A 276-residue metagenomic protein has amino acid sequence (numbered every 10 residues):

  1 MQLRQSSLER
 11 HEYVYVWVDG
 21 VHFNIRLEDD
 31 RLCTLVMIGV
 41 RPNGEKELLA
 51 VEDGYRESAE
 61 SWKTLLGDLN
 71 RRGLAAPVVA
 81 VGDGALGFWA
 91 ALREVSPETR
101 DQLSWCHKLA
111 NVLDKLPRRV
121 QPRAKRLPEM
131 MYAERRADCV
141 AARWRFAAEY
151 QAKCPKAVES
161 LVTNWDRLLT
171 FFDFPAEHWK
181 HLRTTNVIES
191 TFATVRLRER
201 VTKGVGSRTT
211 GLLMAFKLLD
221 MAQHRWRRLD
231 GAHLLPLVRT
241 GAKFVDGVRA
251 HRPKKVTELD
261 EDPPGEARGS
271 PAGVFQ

Functional and structural regions predicted by a protein language model:
M1-G82, L86, A90, V95-E98 (+2 more regions): RNase H-like nuclease fold core
R10-Y13, E47, E60-K63, G67 (+7 more regions): Conserved phosphate-chemistry cores used by DNA topoisomerases
H11, Y15, R31, R56-K63 (+10 more regions): Amphipathic alpha-helical transducer elements in NTP-driven molecular machines
D53, N70, E129, R196-R200: A broad detector of the eukaryotic-type serine/threonine protein kinase catalytic domain
S96-D114: Inter-helix linker motif
V112-A141, R145: Metal-dependent DNA phosphodiester-chemistry modules and their immediately adjacent helices/loops in DNA-processing
A133-Q276: Acidic/histidine-rich catalytic cores and adjacent linkers of DNA breakage/strand-transfer/modification proteins
